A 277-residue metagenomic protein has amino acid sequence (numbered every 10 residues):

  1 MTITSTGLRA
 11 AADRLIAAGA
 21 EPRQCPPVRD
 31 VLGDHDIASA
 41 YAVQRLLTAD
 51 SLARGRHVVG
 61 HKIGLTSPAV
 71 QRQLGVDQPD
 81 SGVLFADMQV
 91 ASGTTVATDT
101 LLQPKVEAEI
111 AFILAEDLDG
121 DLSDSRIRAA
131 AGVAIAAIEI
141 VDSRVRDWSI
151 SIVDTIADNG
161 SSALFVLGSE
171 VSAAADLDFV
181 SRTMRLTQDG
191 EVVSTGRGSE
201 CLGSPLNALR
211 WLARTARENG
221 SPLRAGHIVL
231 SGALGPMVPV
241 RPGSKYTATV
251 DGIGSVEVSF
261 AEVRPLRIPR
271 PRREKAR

Functional and structural regions predicted by a protein language model:
T2-S204, K245, S255-E262, R277: Catalytic-core "active-site belt" of small-molecule-metabolizing enzymes, emphasizing His/Asp/Glu-rich regions
G82, A208, R272-E274: A generic alpha-helix propensity feature with a strong bias for hydrophobic helices
E191-V192, S199, W211-R217, S221 (+1 more regions): Extended, charge-rich C-terminal regions with high alpha-helical propensity
L209-V238: A conserved acidic, glycine/proline-rich C-terminal tail/linker
L230-R277: Conserved catalytic-core subdomain
